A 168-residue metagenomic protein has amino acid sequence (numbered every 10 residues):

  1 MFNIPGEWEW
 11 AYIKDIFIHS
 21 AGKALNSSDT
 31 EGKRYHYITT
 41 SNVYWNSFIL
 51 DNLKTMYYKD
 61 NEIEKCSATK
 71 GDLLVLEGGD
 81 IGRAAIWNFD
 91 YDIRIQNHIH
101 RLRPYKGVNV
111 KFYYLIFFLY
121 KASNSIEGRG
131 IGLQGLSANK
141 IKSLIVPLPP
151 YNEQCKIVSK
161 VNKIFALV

Functional and structural regions predicted by a protein language model:
M1-K23, L148-V158, A166-V168: Non-catalytic DNA-recognition/assembly elements of restriction-modification systems
F2-I4, H100-P104, K142-L148: Short, well-ordered beta-strand elements within core beta-sheets of diverse protein domains
K14-S27, S41-K70: Sequence-specific dsDNA recognition surfaces
N26-R34, N52, G128-G130: Short coil/turn segments at secondary-structure boundaries
T39-T40, M56-Y120, E127-G128, G135-S137: A short beta-sheet element
